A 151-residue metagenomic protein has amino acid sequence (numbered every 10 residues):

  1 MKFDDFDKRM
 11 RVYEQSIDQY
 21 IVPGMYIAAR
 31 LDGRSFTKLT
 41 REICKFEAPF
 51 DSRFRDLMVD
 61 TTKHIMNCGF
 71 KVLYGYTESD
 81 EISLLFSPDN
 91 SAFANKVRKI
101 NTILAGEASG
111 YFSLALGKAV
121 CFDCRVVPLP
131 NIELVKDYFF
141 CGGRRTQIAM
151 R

Functional and structural regions predicted by a protein language model:
M1-R151: Regulatory and interdomain segments flanking nucleotide-handling catalytic cores in signaling/defense enzymes
